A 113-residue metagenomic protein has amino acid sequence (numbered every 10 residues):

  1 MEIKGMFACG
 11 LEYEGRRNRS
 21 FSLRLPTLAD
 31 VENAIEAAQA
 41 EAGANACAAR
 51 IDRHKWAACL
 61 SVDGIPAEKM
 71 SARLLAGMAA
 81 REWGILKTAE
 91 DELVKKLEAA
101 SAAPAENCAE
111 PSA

Functional and structural regions predicted by a protein language model:
M1-A113: Short, surface-exposed, charged amphipathic helix/loop patches that serve as local interaction elements
